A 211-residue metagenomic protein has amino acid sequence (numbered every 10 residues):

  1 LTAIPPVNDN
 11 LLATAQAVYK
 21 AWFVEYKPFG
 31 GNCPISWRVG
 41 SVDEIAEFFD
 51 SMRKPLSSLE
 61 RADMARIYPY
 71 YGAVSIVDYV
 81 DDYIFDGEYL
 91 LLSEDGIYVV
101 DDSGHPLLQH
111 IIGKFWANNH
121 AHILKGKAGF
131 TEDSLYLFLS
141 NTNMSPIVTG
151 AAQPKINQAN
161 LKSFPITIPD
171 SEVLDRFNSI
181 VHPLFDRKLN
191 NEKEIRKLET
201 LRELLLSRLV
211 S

Functional and structural regions predicted by a protein language model:
L1-P55, E60-A73, T167, S171-S211: Non-catalytic DNA-recognition/assembly elements of restriction-modification systems
C33-P34, R38-P169: DNA target-recognition domains and sequence-specific DNA-contacting regions of bacterial/archaeal
